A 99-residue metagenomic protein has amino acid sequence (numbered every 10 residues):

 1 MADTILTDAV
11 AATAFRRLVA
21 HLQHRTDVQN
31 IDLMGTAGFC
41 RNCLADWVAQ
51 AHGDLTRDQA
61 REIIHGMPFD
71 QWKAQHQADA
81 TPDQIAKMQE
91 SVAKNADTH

Functional and structural regions predicted by a protein language model:
A2-H99: Domain-level signature for proteins that mediate thiol-based redox and metal-cofactor handling
